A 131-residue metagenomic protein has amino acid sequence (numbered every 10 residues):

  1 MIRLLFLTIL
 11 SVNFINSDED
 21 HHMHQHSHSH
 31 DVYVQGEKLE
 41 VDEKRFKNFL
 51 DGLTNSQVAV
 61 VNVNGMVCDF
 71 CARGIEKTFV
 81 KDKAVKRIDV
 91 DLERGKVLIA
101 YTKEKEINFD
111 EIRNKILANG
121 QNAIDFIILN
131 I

Functional and structural regions predicted by a protein language model:
M1-L7: Sec-dependent signal peptide recognition, specifically the positively charged N-region followed immediately by
T8-N62, V67-R73, I128-L129: Intrinsically disordered, low-complexity terminal tails/loops enriched in metal-binding residues
A59-V60, L92-T102: Surface-exposed aromatic
N64-C68, A72, V90, K105-F109: Solvent-exposed, acidic/flexible segments
I75, D110-N119: Short amphipathic alpha-helices in soluble, non-transmembrane regions that often serve as interface/regulatory elements
I75-L92: Short acidic amphipathic segments
I88-G95, I128-N130: RNA-recognition motif
G120-I131: Conserved short beta-strand edge segments in small beta-sheet-based binding/regulatory domains
